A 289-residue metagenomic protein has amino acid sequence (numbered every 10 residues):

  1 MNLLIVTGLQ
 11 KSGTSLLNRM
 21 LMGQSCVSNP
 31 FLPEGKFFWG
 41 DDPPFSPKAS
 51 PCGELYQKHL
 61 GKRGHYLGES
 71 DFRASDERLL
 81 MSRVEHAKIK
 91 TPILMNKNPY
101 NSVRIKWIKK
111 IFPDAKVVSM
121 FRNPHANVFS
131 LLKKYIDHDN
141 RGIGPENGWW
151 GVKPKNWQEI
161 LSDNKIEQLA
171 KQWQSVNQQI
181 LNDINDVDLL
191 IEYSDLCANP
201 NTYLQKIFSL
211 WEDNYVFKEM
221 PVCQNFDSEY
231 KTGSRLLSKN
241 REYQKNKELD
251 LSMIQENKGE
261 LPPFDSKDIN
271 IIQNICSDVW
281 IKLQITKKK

Functional and structural regions predicted by a protein language model:
M1-L4, D139-G142, W149, K153-L190 (+1 more regions): PAPS-dependent sulfotransferases, especially Golgi type II membrane carbohydrate sulfotransferases
M1-M81, N147: PAPS-dependent sulfotransferase catalytic core
L4, S28, K116-V118, L189-I191: Hydrophobic/aromatic beta-strand patches that form the interior of the parallel beta-sheet core in alpha/beta enzyme
T7-G8, M95-P99, F121-R122, Y193-S194: Short His-Asn-centered micro-motif
G13-C26, W107-F112, L131-K134, L190-V216: PAPS/PAP-binding and catalytic site of the sulfotransferase fold
G40-F45, I108, F129-K134, D139-I143 (+1 more regions): Short aromatic-enriched loop/helix-cap "lid" or pocket-rim segments at secondary-structure transitions that line
S75-R104: Glycine-rich phosphate-binding loop used to anchor ATP phosphates in small-molecule kinases, encompassing both
K97-P99, I108-K134: Conserved phosphate-donor/acceptor-positioning beta-strand/loop module used by diverse small-molecule
